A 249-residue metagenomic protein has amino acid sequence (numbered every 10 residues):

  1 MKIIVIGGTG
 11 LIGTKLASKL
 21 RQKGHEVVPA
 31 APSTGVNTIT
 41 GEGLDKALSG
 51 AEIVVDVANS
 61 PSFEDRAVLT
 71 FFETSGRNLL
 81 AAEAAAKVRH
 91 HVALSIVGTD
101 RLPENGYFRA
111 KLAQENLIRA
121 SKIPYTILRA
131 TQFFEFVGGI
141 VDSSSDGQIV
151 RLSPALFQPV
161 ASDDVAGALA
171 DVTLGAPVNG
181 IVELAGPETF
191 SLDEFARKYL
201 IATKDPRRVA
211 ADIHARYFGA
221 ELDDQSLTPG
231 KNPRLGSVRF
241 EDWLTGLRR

Functional and structural regions predicted by a protein language model:
M1-K23: N-terminal Rossmann NAD(P)H-binding glycine-rich loop of SDR-like oxidoreductase domains
Q22-A86, V97-G106: NAD(P)H-binding glycine-rich loop region in Rossmannoid oxidoreductase-like domains and their noncatalytic homologs
V54, V165-L169, L184, L192-F195 (+2 more regions): Non-catalytic, hydrophobic alpha-helical segments
K87-H90, S95, A113-F136: Conserved beta-loop-beta element that borders a ligand/cofactor-binding pocket
Y125-T126, G139-V160: A conserved pocket-lining segment of Rossmann-fold NAD(P)-dependent short-chain dehydrogenase/reductase
E135-D146, V172-V182, D205-R207: Glycine/proline-rich active-site loop of Rossmann-fold NAD(P)-dependent oxidoreductases
R151-L156, V182-T189: Glycine-rich Rossmann NAD(P)(H)-binding loop
T189, A196-R249: Mobile cap/lid helix-loop segments that border enzyme active or cofactor-binding sites and regulate substrate access
